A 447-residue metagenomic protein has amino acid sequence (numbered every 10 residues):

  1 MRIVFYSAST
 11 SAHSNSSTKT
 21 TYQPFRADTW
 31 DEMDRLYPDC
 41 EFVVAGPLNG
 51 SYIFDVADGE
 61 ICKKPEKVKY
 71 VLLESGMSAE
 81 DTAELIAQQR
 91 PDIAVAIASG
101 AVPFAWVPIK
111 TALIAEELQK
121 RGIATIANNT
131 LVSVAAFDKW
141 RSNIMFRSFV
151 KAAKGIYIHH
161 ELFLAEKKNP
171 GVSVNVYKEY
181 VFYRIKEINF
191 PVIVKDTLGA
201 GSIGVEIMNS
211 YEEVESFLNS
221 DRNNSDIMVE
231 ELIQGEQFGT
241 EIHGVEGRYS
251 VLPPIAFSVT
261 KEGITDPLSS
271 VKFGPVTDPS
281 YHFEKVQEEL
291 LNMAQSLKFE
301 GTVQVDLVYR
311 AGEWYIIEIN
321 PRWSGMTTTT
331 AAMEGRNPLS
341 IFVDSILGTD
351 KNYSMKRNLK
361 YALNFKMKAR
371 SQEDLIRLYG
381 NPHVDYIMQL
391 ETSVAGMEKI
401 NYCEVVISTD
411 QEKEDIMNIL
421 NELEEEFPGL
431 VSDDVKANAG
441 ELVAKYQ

Functional and structural regions predicted by a protein language model:
M1-T125, K167, E422-E426, V431 (+2 more regions): ATP-binding N-terminal substructure of ATP-dependent carboxylate-amine bond-forming enzymes
I3-V4, A135-M228, I233-Q234, E246 (+3 more regions): Active-site nucleotide/adenylate-binding loops and adjacent lid/helix of ATP-dependent enzymes
W30-M33, S142-R147, F342: Structural element of the ATP-grasp superfamily
L48-G50, V102, R248-Y249, I255-T260 (+1 more regions): Short glycine-enriched loops at secondary-structure junctions
E231-K298, N320-I346, N364: ATP-dependent carboxylate/phosphate-activation module, predominantly the ATP-grasp catalytic core and closely related
F299-A311: A short glycine-rich, hydrophobically flanked beta-strand micro-motif that places a catalytic Asp/Glu for divalent metal
V343-Q447: Peripheral (often C-terminal) accessory segments that flank ATP-dependent C-N-forming ligase machineries
